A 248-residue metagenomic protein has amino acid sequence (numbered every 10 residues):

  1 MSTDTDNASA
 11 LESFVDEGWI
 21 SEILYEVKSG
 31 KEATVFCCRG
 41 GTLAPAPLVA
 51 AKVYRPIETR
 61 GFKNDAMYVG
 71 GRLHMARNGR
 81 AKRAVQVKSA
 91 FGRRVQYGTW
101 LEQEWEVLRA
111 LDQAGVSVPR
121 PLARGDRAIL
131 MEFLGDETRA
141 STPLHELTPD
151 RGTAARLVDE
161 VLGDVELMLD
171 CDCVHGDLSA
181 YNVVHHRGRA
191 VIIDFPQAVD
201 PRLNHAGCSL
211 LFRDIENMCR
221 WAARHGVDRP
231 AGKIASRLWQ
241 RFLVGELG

Functional and structural regions predicted by a protein language model:
S2-A140, E166, D170: Conserved ATP-binding subdomain of kinase catalytic cores across diverse folds
F91-R94, T148-R151, L203-N204: A short, structure-level motif marking secondary-structure boundaries and short turns
G98, A155-L162, E166: Conserved short alpha-helix within the protein kinase catalytic core
G98-W105, V158, F212-I215: Amphipathic alpha-helical transducer elements in NTP-driven molecular machines
R124-G125, Y181, A235: Residue-level "edge-of-site" marker
R139-D150: AlphaC helix of the protein kinase catalytic domain
T153-L157, L169-H175, H186-G248: C-lobe/activation-segment region of protein kinase-like
D177, Y181-V183: Catalytic-loop signature of eukaryotic-like protein kinases
